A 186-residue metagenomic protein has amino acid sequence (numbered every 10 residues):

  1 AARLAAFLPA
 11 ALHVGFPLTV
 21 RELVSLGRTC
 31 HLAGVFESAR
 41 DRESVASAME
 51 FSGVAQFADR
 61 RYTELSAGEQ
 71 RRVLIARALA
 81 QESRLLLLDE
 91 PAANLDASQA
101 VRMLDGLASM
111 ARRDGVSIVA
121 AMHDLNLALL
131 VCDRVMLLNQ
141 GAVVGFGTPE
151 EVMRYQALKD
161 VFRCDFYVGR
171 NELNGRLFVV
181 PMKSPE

Functional and structural regions predicted by a protein language model:
S25, A39-F57, E82: Conserved ABC ATPase "signature" region
R61-L65, E69: Conserved ABC ATPase signature
L86-E90: Catalytic Walker B motif of ABC-type/P-loop ATPase nucleotide-binding domains
V101-D114: Helical segment within the ABC ATPase nucleotide-binding domain
F146-G147: ABC ATPase "signature
V161-E186: ABC ATPase nucleotide-binding domains
